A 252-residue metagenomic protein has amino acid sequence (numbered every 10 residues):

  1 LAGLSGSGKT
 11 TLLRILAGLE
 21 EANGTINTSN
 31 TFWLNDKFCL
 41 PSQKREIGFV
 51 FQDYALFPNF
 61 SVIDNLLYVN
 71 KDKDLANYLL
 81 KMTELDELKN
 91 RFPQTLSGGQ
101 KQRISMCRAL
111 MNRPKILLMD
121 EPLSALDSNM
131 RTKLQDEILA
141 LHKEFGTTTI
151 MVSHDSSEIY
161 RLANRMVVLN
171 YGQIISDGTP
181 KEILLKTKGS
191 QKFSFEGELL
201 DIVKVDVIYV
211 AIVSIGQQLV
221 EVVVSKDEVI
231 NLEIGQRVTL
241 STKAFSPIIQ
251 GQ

Functional and structural regions predicted by a protein language model:
W33-G48: ABC ATPase NBD coupling module
K73-K89, Q94, L139-A140: Conserved ABC ATPase "signature" region
F92-L96, Q100-Q102: Conserved ABC ATPase signature
M111-K115: A short, proline-enriched helix->beta-strand linker immediately N-terminal to the Walker B motif in ABC-type P-loop
L117-E121: Catalytic Walker B motif of ABC-type/P-loop ATPase nucleotide-binding domains
D177-G178: ABC ATPase "signature
